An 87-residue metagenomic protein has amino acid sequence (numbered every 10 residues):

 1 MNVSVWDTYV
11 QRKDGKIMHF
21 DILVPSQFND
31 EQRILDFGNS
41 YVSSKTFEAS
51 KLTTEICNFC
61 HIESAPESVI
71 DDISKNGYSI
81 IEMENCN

Functional and structural regions predicted by a protein language model:
M1-M18: Short, charged/polar N-terminal "headpieces" of proteins
W6-T8, I22, G38, I80: Generic structural hydrophobic/aromatic packing signal, biased to beta-strands
D7-Y9, N29, A65-E67: Short, well-ordered helical secondary-structure segments
I17-S44: Short, flexible N-terminal segments of the mature chain
F37-N87: Acidic, low-complexity intrinsically disordered segments
